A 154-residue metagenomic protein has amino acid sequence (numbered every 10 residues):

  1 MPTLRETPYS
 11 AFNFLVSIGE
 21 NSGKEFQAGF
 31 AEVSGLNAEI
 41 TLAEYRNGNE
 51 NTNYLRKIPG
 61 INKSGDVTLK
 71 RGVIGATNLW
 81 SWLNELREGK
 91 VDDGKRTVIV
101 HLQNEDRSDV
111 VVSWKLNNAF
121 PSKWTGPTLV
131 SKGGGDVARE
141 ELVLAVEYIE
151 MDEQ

Functional and structural regions predicted by a protein language model:
M1-Q154: Glycine-rich, low-complexity intrinsically disordered segments
